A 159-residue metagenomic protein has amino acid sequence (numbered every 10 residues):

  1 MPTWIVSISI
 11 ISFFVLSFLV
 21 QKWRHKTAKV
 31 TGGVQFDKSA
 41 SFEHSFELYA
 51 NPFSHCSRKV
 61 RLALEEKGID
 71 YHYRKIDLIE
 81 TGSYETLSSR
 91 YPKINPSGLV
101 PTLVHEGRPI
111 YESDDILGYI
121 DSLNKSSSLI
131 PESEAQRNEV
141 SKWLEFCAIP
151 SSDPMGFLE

Functional and structural regions predicted by a protein language model:
P2-E159: GST-like domain detector, emphasizing the conserved glutathione-binding G-site in the N-terminal thioredoxin-like
